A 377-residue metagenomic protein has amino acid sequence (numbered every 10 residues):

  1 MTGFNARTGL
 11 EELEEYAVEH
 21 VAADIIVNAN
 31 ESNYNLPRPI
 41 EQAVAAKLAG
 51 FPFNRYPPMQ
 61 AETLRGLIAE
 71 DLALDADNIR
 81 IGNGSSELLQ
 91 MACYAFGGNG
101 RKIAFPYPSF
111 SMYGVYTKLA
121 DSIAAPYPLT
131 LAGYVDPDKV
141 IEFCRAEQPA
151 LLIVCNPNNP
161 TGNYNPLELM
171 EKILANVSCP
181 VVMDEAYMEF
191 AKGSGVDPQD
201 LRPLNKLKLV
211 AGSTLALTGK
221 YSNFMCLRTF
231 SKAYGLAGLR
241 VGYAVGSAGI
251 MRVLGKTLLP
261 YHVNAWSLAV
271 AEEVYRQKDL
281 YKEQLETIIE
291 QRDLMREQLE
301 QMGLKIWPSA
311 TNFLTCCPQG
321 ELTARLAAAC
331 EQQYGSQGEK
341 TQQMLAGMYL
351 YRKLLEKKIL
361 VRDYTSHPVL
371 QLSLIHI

Functional and structural regions predicted by a protein language model:
M1-R55, Q148: N-terminal "arm"/small-domain region of PLP-dependent enzymes with the aminotransferase-like
P37, N223-E300, L304-W307: PLP-dependent aminotransferase class I/II
E62-K102: Phosphate-binding glycine-rich loop
A95-V154: PLP-dependent aminotransferase-like
P126-P128, A150-P157, V182-E185, P308-S309: Short beta-strands and strand-loop turn motifs
V135-E147, P160-V181, E185-S231: Active-site pre-lysine segment of PLP-dependent enzymes
I288-I289, D293, Q298-K357: Conserved PLP-binding catalytic core of the aspartate aminotransferase-like
I375-I377: Conserved small/polar residues in nucleotide/adenosyl-binding loops
